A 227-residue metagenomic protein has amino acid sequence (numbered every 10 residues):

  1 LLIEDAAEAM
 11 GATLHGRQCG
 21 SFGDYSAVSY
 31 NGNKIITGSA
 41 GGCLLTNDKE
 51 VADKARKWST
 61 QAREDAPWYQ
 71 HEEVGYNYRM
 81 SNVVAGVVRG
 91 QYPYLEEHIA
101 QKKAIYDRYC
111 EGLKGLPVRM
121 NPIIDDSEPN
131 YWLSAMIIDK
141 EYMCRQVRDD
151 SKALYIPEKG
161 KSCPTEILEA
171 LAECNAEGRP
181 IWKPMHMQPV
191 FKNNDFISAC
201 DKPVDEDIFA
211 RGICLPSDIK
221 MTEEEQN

Functional and structural regions predicted by a protein language model:
L1, G41, L95-E96: Short active-site oxyanion
L1-G16, D48: Catalytic PLP-binding core of fold-type I/II PLP enzymes
L2-E4, V28, T46, P180: Hydrophobic residues in well-ordered beta-strands that form the structural core
E4-D5, D24, N82, P216: Acidic active-site catalytic centers that drive phospho-/nucleotidyl reactions and related ester hydrolyses
T13, K49-N227: PLP-dependent aminotransferase class I/II
Q18-S21, L44, F196-A199: Short, hinge-like loop/turn segments at secondary-structure boundaries
S21-S59, N82-A85: Active-site PLP attachment segment
